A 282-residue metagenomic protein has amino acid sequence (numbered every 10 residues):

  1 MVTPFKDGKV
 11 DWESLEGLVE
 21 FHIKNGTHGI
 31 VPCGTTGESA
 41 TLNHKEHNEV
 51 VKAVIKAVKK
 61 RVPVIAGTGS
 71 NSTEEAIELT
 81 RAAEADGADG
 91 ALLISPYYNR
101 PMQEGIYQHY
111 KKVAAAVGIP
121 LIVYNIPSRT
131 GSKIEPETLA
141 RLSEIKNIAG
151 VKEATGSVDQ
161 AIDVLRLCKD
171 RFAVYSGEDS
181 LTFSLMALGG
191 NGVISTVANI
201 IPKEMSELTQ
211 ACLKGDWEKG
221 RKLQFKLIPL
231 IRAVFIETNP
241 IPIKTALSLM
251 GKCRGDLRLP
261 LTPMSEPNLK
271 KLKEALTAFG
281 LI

Functional and structural regions predicted by a protein language model:
M1-V2, N25-T27, A187-L188, I194-V197 (+1 more regions): C-terminal alpha-helical cap/extension of soluble enzyme domains
T3-K6, V10-K133: Active-site beta->alpha loop and helix N-cap motifs at the rims of alpha/beta catalytic domains
L15, H47, V51, A76 (+8 more regions): A general structural signal for well-ordered alpha-helical segments in protein cores
E16-V19, P136, L269-L276: Short, amphipathic alpha-helical "lid/cap" segments that border enzyme active or binding sites
N25, E49, A53-V58, A82 (+9 more regions): Alpha-helical structural signal in soluble globular domains
A115, R129-F235: Catalytic alpha/beta core domains of metabolic enzymes, predominantly
N125, N147-I148, R258-L259: Glycine-rich phosphate-binding "P-loop"
